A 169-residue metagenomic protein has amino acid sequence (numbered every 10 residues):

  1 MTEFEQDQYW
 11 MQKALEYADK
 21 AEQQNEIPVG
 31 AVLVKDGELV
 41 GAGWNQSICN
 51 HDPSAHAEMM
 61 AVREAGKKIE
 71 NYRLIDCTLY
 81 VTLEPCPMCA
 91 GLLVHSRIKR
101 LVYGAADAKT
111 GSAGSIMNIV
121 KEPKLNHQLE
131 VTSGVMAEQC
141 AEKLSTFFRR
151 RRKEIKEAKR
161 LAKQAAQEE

Functional and structural regions predicted by a protein language model:
M1-A21, L92-E169: Zinc-dependent deaminase
E5, I27-P28, I48-H56, M60 (+3 more regions): Residues at secondary-structure transition points
A14, A18-A21, A31, A57 (+1 more regions): Small-residue (primarily alanine) positions within well-ordered alpha-helices, especially packing/interaction faces
N25-V29, I75: Short, basic and Ser/Thr-rich N-terminal targeting/leader segments
V29-G37: Short beta-strand scaffold segments in enzyme catalytic cores
V40-S47: Short beta->alpha transition motifs characteristic of CBS
S47, V81, A105: Residues that line or immediately flank small-molecule/substrate-binding pockets and catalytic motifs
A55, M59, R63-R100: Helix-adjacent hinge/juxtasegments
